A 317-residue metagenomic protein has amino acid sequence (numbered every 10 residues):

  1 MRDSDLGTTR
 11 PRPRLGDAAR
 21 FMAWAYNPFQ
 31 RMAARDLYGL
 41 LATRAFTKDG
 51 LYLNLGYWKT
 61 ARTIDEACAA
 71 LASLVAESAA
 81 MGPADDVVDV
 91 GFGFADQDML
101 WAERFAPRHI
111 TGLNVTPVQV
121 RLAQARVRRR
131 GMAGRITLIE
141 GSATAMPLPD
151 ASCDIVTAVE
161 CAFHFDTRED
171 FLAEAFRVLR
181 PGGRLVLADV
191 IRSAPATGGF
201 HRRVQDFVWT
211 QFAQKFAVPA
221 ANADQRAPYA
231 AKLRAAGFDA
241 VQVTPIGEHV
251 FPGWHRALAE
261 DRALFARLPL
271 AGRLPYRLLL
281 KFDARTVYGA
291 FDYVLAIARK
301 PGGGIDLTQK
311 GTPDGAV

Functional and structural regions predicted by a protein language model:
R2-R44: N-terminal auxiliary segments of SAM/dcSAM-dependent transferases
E66-P83: Conserved alpha-helix/loop element of class I SAM-dependent methyltransferases that forms part of the SAM/SAH-binding
D86-A145: Class I SAM-dependent methyltransferase SAM/SAH-binding core
T144-I155: A short acidic, Gly/Pro-enriched loop at the edge of an enzyme's catalytic core that lines a small-molecule cofactor
E169-R184: A short glycine-rich, Lys/Arg-flanked "PGG" loop and its adjoining helix->strand segment in the class I
V186-T210: Conserved class I S-adenosyl-L-methionine
Q211-P228: Acceptor-substrate binding/catalytic loop of class I
Q242-D314: Conserved Class I S-adenosyl-L-methionine
